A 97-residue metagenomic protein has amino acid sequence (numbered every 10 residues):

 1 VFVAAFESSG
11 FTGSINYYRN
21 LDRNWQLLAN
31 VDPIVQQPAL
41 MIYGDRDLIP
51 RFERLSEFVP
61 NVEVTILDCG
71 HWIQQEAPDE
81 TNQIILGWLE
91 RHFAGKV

Functional and structural regions predicted by a protein language model:
V1-P60: Conserved serine/cysteine hydrolase catalytic core
V62-V97: Catalytic active-site module of serine/aspartate enzymes centered on a nucleophile-bearing elbow/loop
